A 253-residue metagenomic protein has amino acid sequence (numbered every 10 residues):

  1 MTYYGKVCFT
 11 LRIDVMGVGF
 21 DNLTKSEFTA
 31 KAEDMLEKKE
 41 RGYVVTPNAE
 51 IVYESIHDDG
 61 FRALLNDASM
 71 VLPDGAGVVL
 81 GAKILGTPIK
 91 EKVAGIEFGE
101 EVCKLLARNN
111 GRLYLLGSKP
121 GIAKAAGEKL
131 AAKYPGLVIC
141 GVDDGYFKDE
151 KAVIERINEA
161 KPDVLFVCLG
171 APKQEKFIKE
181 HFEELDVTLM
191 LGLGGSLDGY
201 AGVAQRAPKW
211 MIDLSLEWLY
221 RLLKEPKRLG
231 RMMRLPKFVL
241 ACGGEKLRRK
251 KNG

Functional and structural regions predicted by a protein language model:
T2-E91: N-terminal nucleotide/polyanion-binding subdomain common to many enzyme families
N48-I51, L169-Q174, S196: Short glycine-rich anion-binding loops that position phosphate/pyrophosphate groups of nucleotides and phosphorylated
D59-D67, E175-G195: A short, gly/pro- and small-residue-rich
S69, C140, D163, T188: Conserved acidic residues
V79-A82, R206-G253: A transmembrane-helix-recognition feature enriched in membrane-embedded lipid enzymes and envelope glyco-/phospholipid
A82-R156, A160: Conserved beta-alpha
G145-K148, T188-K224: Short, flexible loop segments at boundaries between secondary-structure elements
K161-F166, A171, V187: Proline-aspartate-enriched helix->loop->beta-strand connector
